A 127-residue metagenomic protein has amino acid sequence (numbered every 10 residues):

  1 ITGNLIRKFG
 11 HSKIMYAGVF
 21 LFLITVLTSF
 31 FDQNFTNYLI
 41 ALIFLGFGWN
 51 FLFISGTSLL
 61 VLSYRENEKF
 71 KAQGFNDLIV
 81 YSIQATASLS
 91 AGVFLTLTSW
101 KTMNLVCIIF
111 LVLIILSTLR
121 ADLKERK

Functional and structural regions predicted by a protein language model:
I1-H11, L95: Helix-to-loop junctions at the C-terminal end of transmembrane segments in multipass secondary transporters
G10, F31-Q33: Helix-breaking motifs and short loop linkers at transmembrane-helix boundaries and internal kinks in secondary membrane
K13-L27, I108: Structural signature of the two symmetry-related core transmembrane helices
T25, T36-F44: Paired small-residue
F51-Y64: Intracellular juxtamembrane helix-capping segments at the cytosolic ends of symmetry-related transmembrane helices
E68-T96: A late C-terminal transmembrane helix in Major Facilitator Superfamily
V93-L111: A membrane-interface helix-boundary motif in multi-pass transporters
I108-K127: Multi-pass alpha-helical transporter architecture, strongest for 12-TM Major Facilitator/SLC carriers used
